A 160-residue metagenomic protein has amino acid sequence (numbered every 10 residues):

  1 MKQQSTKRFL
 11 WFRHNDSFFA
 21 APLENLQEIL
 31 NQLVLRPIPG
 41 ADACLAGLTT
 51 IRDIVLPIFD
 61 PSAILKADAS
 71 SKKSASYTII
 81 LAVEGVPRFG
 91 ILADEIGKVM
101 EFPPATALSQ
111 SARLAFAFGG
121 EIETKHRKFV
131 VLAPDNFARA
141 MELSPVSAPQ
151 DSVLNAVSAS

Functional and structural regions predicted by a protein language model:
M1-S160: An acidic, low-aromatic, low-complexity terminal/linker signal
